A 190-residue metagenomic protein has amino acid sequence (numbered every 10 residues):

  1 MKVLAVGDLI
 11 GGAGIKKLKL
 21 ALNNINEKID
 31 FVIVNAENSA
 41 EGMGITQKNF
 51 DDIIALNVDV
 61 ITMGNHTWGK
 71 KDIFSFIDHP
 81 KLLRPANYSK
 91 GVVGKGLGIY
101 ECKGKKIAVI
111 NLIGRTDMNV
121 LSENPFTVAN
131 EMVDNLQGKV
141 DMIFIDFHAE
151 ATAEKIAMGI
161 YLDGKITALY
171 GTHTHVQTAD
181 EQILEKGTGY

Functional and structural regions predicted by a protein language model:
M1-Y190: Acidic, metal/ion-coordinating pockets
